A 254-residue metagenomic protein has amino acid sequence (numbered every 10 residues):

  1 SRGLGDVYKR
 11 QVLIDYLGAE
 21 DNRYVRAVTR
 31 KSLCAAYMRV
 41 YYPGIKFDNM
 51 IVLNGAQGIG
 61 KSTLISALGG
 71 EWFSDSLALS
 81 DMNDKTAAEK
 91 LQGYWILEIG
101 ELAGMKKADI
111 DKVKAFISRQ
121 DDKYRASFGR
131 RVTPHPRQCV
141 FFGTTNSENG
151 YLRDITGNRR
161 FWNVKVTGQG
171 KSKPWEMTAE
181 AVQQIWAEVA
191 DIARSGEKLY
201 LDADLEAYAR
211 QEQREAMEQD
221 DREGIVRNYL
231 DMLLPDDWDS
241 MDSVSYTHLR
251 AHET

Functional and structural regions predicted by a protein language model:
G3-Q11, T247-T254: Conserved small/polar residues in nucleotide/adenosyl-binding loops
R23-M38: N-terminal pre-Walker A segment at the start of P-loop NTPase domains
V40-D48: Phosphate-binding P-loop
K46, S76-L77, M82-D109, A115-I117 (+1 more regions): Feature primarily recognizes SF3-like P-loop helicase cores of small DNA viruses
L53: Hydrophobic anchor at the beta1->P-loop junction of P-loop NTPases
Q57: The conserved Walker
G60: Conserved glycine(s) of the Walker
